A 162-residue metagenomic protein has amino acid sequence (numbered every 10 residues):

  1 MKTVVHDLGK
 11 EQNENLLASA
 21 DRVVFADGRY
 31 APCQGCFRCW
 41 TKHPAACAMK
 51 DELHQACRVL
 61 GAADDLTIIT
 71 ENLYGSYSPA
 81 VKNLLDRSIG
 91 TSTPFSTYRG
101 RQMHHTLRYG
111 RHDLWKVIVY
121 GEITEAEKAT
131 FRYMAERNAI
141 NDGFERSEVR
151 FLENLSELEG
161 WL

Functional and structural regions predicted by a protein language model:
M1-I68, Y74-T93, I140, L158-G160: N-terminal beta1-alpha1-beta2 submodule of the flavodoxin-like/Rossmannoid cofactor-binding fold
K2, A20-D21, W115, R146-V149: Hydrophobic anchor at the start of a short beta-strand that flanks the dinucleotide cofactor-binding loop
V5-K10, Y120-I123, L152-E153: Structural motif
E52-Q55, R101-H105: A generic local structural motif
D64-E71, L114-G121: Short glycine-rich or small-residue beta-strand-to-loop segments that form or flank ligand, phosphate, metal/Fe-S
S88-M103, G143-V149: Short, acidic/small-residue loops that bind anionic groups at enzyme active sites
T106-L114: Short, conserved loop/helix-junction motifs that constitute active-site signature segments in enzyme catalytic cores
T124-L162: Glycine-rich phosphate/pyrophosphate-binding loop and the adjoining helix
